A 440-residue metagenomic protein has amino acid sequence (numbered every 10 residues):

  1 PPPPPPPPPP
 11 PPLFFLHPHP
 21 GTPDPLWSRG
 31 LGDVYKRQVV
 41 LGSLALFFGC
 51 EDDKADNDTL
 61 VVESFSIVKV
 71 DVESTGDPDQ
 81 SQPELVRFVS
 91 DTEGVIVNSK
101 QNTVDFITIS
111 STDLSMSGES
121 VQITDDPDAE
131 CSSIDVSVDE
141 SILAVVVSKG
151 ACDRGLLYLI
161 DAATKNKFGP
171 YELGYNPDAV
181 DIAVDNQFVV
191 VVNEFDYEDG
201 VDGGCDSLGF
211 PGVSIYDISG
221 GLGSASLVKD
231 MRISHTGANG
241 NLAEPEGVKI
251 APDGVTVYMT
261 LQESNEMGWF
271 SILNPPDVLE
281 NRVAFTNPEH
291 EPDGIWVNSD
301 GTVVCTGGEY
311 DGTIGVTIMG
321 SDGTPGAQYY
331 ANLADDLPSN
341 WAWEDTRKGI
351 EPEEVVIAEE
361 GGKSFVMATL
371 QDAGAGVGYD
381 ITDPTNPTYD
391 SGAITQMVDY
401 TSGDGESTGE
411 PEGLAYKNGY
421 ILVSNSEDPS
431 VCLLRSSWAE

Functional and structural regions predicted by a protein language model:
P1-Y35: Single conserved hydrophobic/aromatic residue that forms the stacking wall/gate of nucleotide- or nucleobase-binding
D33, R37, G42-I67: Bacterial Sec-dependent N-terminal signal peptides
V68-D77, S120-D126, G223-A243, E280-P288 (+2 more regions): Surface-exposed loop and turn segments in beta-propeller and other repeat-based domains that flank or scaffold
E73-N102: Beta-strand-rich domains and repeat architectures in extracellular enzymes and scaffolds, especially beta-propellers
P78-L85, E130-S133, P177, G240-K249 (+3 more regions): Signature of short aromatic-glycine-proline-rich micro-motifs recurring in repeat-based ectodomains
V89-D91, V138-D139, V184-N186, P252-D253 (+3 more regions): Residue-level detector of Asp-centered blade-edge/turn motifs that repeat once per structural unit in beta-propeller
V147-G150, V192-P211, G307-Y310, I314: Short, conserved, GDST-rich strand-edge loop motifs in beta-rich repeat architectures
E412-E440: Blade-level signature of beta-propeller repeat domains, shared across WD40, Kelch, NHL, RCC1 and BNR/Asp-box propellers
